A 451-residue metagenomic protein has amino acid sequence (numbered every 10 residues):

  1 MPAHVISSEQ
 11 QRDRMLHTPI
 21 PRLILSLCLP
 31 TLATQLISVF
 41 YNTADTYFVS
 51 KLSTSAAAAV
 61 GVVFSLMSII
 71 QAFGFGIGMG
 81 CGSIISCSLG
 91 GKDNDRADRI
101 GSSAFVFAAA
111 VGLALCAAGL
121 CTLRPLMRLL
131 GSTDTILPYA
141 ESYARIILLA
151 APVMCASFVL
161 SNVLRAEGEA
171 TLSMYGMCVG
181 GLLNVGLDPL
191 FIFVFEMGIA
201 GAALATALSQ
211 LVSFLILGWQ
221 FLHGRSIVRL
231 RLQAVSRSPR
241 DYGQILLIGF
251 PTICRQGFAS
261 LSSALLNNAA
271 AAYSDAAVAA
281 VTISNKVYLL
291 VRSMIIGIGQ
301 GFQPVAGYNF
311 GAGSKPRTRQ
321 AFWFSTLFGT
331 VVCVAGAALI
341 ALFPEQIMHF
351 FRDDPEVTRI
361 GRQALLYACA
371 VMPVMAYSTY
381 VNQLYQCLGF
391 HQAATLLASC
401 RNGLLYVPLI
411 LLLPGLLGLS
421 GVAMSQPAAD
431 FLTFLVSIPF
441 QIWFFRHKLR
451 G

Functional and structural regions predicted by a protein language model:
M1-T31, I85-P152, V194-F250, A306-V371 (+1 more regions): Short alpha-helical transmembrane segments in multi-pass integral membrane proteins
S26-D45, I146, G180, S209-S213 (+4 more regions): Transmembrane helical elements of multi-pass membrane transporters/channels
L29, D45, C81-G82, T122-L123 (+13 more regions): Hydrophobic/aromatic residues in alpha-helical transmembrane segments
L36, F40-A58, M127-D134, L190-M197 (+4 more regions): Helix-terminus/linker motif at the lipid-water interface of multi-pass membrane proteins
F48-S68, T135-Y139, I199-L204, D241-I248 (+4 more regions): Interfacial/gating helices of multi-pass transporter permease domains
A57-A117, M154-S173, N267, A280-P344 (+1 more regions): Small-residue-rich hydrophobic transmembrane alpha-helices
I69-A72, N184-P189, F214-G218, L290-S293 (+3 more regions): Hydrophobic transmembrane alpha-helices of multi-pass small-molecule transporters
G78, I147-R165, S173-G181, A202-L217 (+4 more regions): Short runs within selected transmembrane alpha-helices of multi-pass transporters and secretion channels
